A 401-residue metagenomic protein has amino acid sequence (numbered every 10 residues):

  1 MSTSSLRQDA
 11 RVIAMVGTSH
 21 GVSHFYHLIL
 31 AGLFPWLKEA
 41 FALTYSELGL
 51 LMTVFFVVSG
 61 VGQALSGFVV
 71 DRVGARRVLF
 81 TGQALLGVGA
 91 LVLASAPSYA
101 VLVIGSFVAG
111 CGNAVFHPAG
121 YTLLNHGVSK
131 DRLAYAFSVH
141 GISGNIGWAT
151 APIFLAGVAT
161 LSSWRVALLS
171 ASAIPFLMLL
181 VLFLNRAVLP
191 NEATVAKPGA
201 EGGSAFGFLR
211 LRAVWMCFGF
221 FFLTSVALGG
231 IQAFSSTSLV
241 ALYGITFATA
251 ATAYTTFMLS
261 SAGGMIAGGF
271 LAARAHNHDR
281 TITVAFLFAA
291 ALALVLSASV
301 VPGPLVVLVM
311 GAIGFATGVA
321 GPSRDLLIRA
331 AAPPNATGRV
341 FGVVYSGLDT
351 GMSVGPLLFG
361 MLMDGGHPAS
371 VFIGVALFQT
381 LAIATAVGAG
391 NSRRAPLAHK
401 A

Functional and structural regions predicted by a protein language model:
M1-R7, L189-C217: Juxtamembrane intracellular "pre-TM" segments in multi-pass secondary transporters
L28, F56-A64, W148-A149, M258-A262 (+2 more regions): Residue-level signature of mid-helix packing/kink "hotspots" within the transmembrane helices of 12-pass Major
L30-A31, A213-M258: Extracytoplasmic gate region of multi-pass secondary transporters
V61-P97: Conserved MFS/SLC helix-loop-helix module at the cytosolic interface between two early adjacent transmembrane helices
G62-G74, M265-N277, M363: Helix-to-loop junctions at the C-terminal end of transmembrane segments in multipass secondary transporters
R72-G82, R274-F286: Cytoplasmic membrane-interface "Motif A"-like loop-to-helix N-cap segments of 12-TM Major Facilitator Superfamily
G105-G144: Cytoplasmic helix-loop-helix junction between adjacent transmembrane helices in 12-TM secondary transporters
H140-A187: Helix-loop-helix hairpin linking two adjacent transmembrane segments in secondary transporters
